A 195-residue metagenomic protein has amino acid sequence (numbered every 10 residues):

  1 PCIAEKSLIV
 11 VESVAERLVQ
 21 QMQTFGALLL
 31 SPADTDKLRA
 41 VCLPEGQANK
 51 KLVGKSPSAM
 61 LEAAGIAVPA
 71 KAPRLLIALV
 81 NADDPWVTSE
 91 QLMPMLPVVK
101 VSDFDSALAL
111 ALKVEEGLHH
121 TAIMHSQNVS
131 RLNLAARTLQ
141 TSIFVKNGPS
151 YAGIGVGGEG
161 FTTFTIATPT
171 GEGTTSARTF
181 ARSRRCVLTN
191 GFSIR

Functional and structural regions predicted by a protein language model:
P1-A82: ALDH superfamily catalytic-core signature
I66-R195: Conserved C-terminal structural/oligomerization subdomain of aldehyde/semialdehyde dehydrogenase
